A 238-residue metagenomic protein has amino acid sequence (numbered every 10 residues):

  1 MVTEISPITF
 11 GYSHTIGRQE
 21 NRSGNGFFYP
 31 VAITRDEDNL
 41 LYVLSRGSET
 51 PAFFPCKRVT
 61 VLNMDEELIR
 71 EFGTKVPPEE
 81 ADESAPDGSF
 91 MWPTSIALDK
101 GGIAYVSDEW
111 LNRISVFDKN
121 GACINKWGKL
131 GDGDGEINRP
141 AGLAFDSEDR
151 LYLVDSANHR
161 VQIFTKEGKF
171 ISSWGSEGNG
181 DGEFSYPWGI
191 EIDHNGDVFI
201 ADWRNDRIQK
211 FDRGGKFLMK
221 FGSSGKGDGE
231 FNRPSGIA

Functional and structural regions predicted by a protein language model:
M1-A238: Eukaryotic scaffold repeat domains enriched in small/polar residues
